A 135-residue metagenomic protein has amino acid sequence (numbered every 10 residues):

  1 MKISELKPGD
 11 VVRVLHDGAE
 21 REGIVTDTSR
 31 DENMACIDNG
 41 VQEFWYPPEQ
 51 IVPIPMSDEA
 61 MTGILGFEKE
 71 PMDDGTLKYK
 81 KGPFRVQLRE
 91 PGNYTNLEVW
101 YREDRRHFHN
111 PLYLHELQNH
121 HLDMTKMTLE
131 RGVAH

Functional and structural regions predicted by a protein language model:
M1-K2: Short alpha-helix capping/helix-loop boundary micro-motifs
V11, A19-D31: Short beta-strand-centered aromatic/proline hotspots
N33-G40: SH3/SH3-like beta-barrel fold
V41-K69, F108-M127, R131-V133: Intrinsically disordered, low-complexity, charged/polar segments
E68-G92: Amphipathic, interaction-prone secondary-structure segments
Q87-L112: Intrinsically disordered, low-complexity regulatory segments enriched in Ser/Thr/Pro and charged residues
